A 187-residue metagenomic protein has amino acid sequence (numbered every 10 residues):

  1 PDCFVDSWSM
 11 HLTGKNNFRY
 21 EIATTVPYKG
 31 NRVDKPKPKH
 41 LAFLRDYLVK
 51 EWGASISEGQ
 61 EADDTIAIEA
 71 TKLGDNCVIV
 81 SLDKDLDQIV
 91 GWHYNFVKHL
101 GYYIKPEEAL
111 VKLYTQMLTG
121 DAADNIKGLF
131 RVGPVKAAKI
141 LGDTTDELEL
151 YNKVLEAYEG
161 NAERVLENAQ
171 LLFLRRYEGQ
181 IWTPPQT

Functional and structural regions predicted by a protein language model:
P1-I22: Non-catalytic, usually N-terminal nucleic-acid engagement modules in DNA/RNA processing proteins
C3-V5, K29-Q186: Extended two-metal-dependent nuclease catalytic cores across DNA- and RNA-processing enzymes
N17-G30, Y177: A short secondary-structure junction motif
